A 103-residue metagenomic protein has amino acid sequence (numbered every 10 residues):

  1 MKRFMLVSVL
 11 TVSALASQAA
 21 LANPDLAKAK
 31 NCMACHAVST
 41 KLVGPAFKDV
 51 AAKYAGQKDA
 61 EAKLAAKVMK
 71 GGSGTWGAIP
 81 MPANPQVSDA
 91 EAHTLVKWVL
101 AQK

Functional and structural regions predicted by a protein language model:
M1-S8: Bacterial N-terminal signal peptides that target proteins for export
T11-V12: Repetitive helical segments and hydrophobic/amphipathic motifs
L21-V38: Sequence/structural segment immediately N-terminal to covalent heme-attachment motifs in c-type and related
A34, L42-Y54, K67-V96: Axial heme c-ligation environment in periplasmic c-type cytochrome domains
Q57-A66: Post-signal/leader-peptide non-cytosolic segments of secretory proteins
